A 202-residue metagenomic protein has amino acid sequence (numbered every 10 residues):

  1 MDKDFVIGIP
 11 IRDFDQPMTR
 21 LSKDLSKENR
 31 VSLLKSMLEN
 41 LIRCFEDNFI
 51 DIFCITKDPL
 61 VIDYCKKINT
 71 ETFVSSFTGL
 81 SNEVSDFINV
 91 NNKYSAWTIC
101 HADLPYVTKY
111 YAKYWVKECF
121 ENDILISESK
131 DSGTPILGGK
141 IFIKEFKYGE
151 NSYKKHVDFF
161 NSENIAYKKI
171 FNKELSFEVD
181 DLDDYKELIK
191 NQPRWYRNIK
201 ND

Functional and structural regions predicted by a protein language model:
M1-L21: N-terminal nucleotide-binding beta1-loop-alpha1 segment
D2, K154-D202: Conserved alpha/beta core of the MobA/IspD/sugar-nucleotide pyrophosphorylase nucleotidyltransferase superfamily
S32-I50: A short, N-terminal amphipathic alpha-helix
F49-T72: Acidic donor-binding segment of Leloir-type glycosyltransferases
Y64-T98, S152: Short phosphate-binding loop-to-helix
H101-P105: The conserved acidic donor/metal-binding loop of glycosyltransferases
V107-S132: Conserved donor-nucleotide/metal-binding helix-loop-beta segment in metal-dependent transferases, i.e., the alpha-helix
L137-G138, I143-S162: Short, glycine-/small-residue-rich phosphate/pyrophosphate-handling segment
